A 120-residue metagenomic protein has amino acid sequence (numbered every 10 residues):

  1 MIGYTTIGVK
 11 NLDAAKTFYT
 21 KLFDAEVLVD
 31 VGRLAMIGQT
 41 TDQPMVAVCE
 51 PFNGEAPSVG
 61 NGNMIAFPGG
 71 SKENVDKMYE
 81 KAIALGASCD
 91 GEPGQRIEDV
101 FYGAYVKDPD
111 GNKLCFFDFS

Functional and structural regions predicted by a protein language model:
M1, S58-G62, E98: Short glycine-enriched loop/turn motifs at secondary-structure junctions
M1-K16, I65, S120: N-terminal beta-strand motif that seeds the catalytic metal site of vicinal oxygen chelate
T6, M45, A66, G103-A104: Short hydrophobic/aromatic beta-strand element in the GNAT-like acyltransferase core that lines or flanks the acyl-donor
L12-L22, A104, K113: Conserved active-site alpha-helix within GNAT-family acetyltransferase domains
A14-K16, K72-K77: Short, conserved charged micro-motifs
K21-L28, A87-S88: Conserved acetyl-CoA-binding loop of GNAT-fold acetyltransferases
E26-G60, L114-D118: Conserved short beta-strand elements that form part of the metal-binding/catalytic scaffold of enzyme active sites
Y79-S120: Vicinal oxygen chelate
